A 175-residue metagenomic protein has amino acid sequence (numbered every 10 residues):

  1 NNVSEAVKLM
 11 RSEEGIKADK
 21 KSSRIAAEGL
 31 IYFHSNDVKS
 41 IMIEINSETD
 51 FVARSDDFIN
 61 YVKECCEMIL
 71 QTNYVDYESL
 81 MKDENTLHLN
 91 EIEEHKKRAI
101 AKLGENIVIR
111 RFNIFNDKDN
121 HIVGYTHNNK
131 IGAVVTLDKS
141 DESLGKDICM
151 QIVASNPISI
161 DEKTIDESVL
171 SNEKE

Functional and structural regions predicted by a protein language model:
N1-E175: N-terminal assembly/interaction segments in proteins that build large macromolecular machines
